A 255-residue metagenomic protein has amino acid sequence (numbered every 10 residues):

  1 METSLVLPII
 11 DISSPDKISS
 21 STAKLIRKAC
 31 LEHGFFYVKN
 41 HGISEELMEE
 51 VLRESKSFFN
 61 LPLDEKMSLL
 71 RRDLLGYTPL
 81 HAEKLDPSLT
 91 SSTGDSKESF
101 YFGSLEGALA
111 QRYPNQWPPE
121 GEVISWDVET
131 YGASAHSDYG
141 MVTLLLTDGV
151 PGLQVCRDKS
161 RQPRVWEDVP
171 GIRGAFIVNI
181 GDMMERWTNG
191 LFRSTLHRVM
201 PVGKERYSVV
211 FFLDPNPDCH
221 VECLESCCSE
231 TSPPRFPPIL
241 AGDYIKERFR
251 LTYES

Functional and structural regions predicted by a protein language model:
M1-S255: Peripheral, non-catalytic segments flanking oxidoreductase cores
